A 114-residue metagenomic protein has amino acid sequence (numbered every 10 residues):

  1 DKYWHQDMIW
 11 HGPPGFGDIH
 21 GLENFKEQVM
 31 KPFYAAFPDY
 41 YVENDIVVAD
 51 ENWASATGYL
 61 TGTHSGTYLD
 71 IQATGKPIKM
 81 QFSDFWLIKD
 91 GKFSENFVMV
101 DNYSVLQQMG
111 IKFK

Functional and structural regions predicted by a protein language model:
D1-E51, Y59-T63: A solvent-exposed, acidic/Ser-Thr-rich amphipathic alpha-helical stretch
W10, M30-F33, S83-W86, G91-F93 (+2 more regions): Short, structured motif recognition centered on aromatic/hydrophobic residues
P14, G66-I78: A cross-kingdom feature marking solvent-exposed beta-strand/loop segments within repeated, beta-rich binding/scaffold
Y41-V42, K79-S83: Short, surface-exposed coil-to-beta transition loops
V47-S55, L87-S94: A short, structured loop/turn motif at beta-sheet edges
G66-L69, V105-G110: A short, polar/proline- and glycine-enriched secondary-structure boundary/capping micro-motif
F97-L106: Short, solvent-exposed aromatic-acidic interface loops
